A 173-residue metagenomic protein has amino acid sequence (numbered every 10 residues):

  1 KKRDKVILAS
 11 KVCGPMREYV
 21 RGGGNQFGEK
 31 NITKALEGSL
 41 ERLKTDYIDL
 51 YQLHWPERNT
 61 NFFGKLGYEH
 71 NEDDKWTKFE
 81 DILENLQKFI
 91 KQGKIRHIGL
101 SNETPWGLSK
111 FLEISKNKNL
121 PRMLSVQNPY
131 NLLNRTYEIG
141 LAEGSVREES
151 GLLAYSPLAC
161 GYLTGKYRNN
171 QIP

Functional and structural regions predicted by a protein language model:
K1-V12, K30-T33, E37, D46 (+1 more regions): N-terminal binding-site loop/beta-alpha segment at the start of enzyme catalytic domains that lines or forms
R3-K5, T45-I48, I95, P121-M123: A general structural motif
K5-R17, V126-Y130: A short, structured active-site edge motif that brings together acidic residues
I7-K11, L50-L53, L153-P157: Non-cysteine beta-strand/loop elements that form the S-adenosyl-L-methionine
M16-R21, N59-N61: A short acidic, helix-capping loop that chelates divalent metal ions and anchors anionic groups
E18-T33, Y68-T77: Active-site mouth loops of central-metabolism enzymes
E29-L40, D81-N85: Short, well-ordered amphipathic alpha-helical segments that serve as non-catalytic structural scaffolds within diverse
P56-P173: Beta/alpha (TIM)-barrel catalytic core signal, keyed to glycine-rich beta->alpha loops juxtaposed to Asp/Glu that bind
